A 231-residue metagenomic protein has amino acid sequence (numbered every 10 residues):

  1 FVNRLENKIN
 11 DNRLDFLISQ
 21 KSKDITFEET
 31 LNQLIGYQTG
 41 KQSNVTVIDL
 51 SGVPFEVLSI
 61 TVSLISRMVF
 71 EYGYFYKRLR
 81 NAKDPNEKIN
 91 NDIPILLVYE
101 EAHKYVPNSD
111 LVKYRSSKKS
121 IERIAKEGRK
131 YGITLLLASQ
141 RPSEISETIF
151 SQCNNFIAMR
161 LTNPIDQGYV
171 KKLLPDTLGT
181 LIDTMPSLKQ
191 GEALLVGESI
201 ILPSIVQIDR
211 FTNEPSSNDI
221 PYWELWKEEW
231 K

Functional and structural regions predicted by a protein language model:
F1-S120: P-loop NTPase motor domains
G52-P54, H103-K104, R141-E144, L161-D166 (+2 more regions): Conserved nucleotide-binding/hydrolysis micro-motifs of P-loop NTPases
V69-K77, K118-L136, L178-G179: Substrate-engagement module of ASCE P-loop NTPases
E100, I133, Q140-R141, Q152: Conserved H-loop
T148-R160: A short helix-turn-beta junction within AAA+ P-loop NTPase domains corresponding to the substrate/partner-engaging
L174-K189: Phosphate/diphosphate-binding loops
Q190-K231: Conserved P-loop NTPase motor module
